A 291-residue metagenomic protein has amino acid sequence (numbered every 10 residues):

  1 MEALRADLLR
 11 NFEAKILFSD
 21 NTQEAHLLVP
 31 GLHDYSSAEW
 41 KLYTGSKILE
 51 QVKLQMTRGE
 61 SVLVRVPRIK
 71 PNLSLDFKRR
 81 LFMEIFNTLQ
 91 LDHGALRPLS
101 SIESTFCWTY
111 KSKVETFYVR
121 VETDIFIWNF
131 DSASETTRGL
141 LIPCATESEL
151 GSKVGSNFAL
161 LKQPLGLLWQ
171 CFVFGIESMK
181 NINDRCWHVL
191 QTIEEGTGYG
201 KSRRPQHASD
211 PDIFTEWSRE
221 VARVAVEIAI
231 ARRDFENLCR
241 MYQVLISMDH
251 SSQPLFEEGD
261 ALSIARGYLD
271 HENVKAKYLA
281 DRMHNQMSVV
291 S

Functional and structural regions predicted by a protein language model:
M1-E103: N-terminal pre-transmembrane cytosolic regions of membrane proteins
N21, A38, S46, G59 (+4 more regions): Intrinsic-disorder/low-complexity loop/linker signature
H26-L28, S61-R65, T116-R120, D124-D131 (+1 more regions): Ordered hydrophobic segments in well-structured contexts
N72-S74, F106-W108, S148: Short active-site-adjacent helix-start/loop capping segments
T88-S134: Extended, Lys/Arg-enriched charged tracts that mediate electrostatic binding to polyanionic substrates
S132-S291: Extended amphipathic alpha-helical scaffolding segments in membrane-proximal extra-membrane regions of membrane
